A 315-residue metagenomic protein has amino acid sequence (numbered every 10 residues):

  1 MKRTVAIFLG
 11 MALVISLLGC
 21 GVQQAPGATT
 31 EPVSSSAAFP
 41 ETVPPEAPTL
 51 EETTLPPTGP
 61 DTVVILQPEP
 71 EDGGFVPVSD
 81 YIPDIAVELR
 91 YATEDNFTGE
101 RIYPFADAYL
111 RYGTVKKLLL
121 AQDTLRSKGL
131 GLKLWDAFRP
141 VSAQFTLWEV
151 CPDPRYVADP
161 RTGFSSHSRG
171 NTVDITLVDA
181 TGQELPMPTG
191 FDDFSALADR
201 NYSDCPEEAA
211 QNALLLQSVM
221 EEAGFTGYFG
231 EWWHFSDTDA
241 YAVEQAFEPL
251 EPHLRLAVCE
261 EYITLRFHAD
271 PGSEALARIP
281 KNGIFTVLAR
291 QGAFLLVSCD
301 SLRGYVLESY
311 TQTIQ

Functional and structural regions predicted by a protein language model:
M1-A6: Positively charged n-region of N-terminal signal peptides that target proteins for export
L13-L17: Hydrophobic core
C20-V22, E31-W135, E149-G230, S236-R255 (+1 more regions): Extracytoplasmic cell-surface/polysaccharide-interacting catalytic and binding patches
L89, L265-R266: Bulky hydrophobic/aromatic "packing anchor" residues in well-ordered structure
E251-T264, A277-K281, L288-Q291, Y310-Q315: SH3-family beta-barrel domains
A269-E274: Short alpha-helix capping/helix-loop boundary micro-motifs
L295-C299: SH3/SH3-like beta-barrel fold
D300-T311: A short macromolecule-binding patch
